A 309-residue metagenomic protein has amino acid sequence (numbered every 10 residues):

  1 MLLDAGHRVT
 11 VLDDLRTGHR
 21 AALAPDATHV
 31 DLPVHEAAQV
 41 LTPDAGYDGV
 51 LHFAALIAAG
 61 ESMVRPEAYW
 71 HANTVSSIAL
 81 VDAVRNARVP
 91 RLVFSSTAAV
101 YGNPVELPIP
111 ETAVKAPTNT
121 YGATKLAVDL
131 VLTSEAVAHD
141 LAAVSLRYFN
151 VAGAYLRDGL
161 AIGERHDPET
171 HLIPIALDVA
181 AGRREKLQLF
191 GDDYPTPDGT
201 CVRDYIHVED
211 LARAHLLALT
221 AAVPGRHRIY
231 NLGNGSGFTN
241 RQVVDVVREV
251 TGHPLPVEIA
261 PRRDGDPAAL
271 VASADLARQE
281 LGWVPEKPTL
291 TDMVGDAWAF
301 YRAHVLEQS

Functional and structural regions predicted by a protein language model:
M1-A154: N-terminal Rossmann-like NAD(P)+-binding domain of SDR-like oxidoreductases, especially those catalyzing
R20, P104, T124, Y155 (+3 more regions): Gly/Ser/Thr-rich beta-alpha loop segments that engage phosphate groups in nucleotides
A59-M63, Y155-I162, P197-G199: A short acidic, helix-capping loop that chelates divalent metal ions and anchors anionic groups
W70, A113, T118-L126, I162-P174 (+2 more regions): Short-chain dehydrogenase/reductase
L107-K115, D158-A161, T196, L276: Short glycine/proline- and charge-enriched loop/turn segments that cap or connect secondary-structure elements
I173-S309: C-terminal substrate-binding subdomain of Rossmann-fold SDR/epimerase-dehydratase oxidoreductases
